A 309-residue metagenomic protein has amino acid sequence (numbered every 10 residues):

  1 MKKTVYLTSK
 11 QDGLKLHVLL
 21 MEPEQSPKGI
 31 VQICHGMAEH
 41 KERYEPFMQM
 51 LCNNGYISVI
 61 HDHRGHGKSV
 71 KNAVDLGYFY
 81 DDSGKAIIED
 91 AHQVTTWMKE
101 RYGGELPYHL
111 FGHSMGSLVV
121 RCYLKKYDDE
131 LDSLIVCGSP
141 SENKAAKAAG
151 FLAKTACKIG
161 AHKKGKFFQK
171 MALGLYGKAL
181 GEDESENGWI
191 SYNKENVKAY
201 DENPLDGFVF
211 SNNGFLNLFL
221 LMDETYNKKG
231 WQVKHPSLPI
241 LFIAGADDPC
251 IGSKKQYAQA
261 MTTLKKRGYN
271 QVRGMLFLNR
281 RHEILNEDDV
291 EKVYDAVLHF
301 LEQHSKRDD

Functional and structural regions predicted by a protein language model:
M1-P23: N-terminal cap/lid segment of alpha/beta-hydrolase-fold proteins
V31, H35-E39, S114-M115, A246-D247: Active-site glycine-rich loops that stabilize anionic/oxyanionic intermediates across multiple enzyme folds
R43, M48-V74: Conserved alpha/beta-hydrolase
F79-E100: Alpha/beta-hydrolase active-site loop
Y102-S114: Alpha/beta-hydrolase fold nucleophile elbow
V120-L205: Alpha/beta-hydrolase-fold enzymes
F242-A244: Short beta-strand/loop motif that positions the catalytic acidic residue of the alpha/beta-hydrolase fold
R267-D309: Catalytic active-site module of serine/aspartate enzymes centered on a nucleophile-bearing elbow/loop
